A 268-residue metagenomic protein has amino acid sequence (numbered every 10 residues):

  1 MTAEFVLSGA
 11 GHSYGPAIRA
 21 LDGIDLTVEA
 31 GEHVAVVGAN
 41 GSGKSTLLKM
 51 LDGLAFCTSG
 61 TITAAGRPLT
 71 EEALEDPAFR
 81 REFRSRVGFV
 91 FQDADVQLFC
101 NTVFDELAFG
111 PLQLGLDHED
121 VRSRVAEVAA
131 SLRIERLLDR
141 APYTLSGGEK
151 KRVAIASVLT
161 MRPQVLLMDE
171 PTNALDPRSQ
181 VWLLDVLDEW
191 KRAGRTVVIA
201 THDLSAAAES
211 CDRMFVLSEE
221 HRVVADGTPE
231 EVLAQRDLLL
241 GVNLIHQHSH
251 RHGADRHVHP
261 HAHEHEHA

Functional and structural regions predicted by a protein language model:
D52: Helix-to-loop junction immediately C-terminal to a conserved catalytic motif
G60-E72: Conserved ABC transporter NBD signature motif
E119-L137: Conserved ABC ATPase "signature" region
A141-L145, E149: Conserved ABC ATPase signature
V158-L159: ABC ATPase C-loop
L166-D169: Catalytic Walker B motif of ABC-type/P-loop ATPase nucleotide-binding domains
T201-H202: H-loop/switch region of ABC-family ATPase nucleotide-binding domains
H221-N243: Conserved beta-strand-loop-alpha-helix hinge in the C-terminal portion of ABC ATPase nucleotide-binding domains
